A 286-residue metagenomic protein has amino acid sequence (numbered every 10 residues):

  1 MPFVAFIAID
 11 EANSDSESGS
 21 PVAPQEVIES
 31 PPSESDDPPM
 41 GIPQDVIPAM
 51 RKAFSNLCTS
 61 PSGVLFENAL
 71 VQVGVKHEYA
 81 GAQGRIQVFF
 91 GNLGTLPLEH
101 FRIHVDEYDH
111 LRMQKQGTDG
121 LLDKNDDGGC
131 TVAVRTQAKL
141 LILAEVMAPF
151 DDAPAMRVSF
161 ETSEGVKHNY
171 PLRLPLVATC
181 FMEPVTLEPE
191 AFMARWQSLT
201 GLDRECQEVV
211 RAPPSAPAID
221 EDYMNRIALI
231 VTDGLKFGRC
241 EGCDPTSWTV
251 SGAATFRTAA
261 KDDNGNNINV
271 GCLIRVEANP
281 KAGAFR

Functional and structural regions predicted by a protein language model:
V4-R286: A structural signal for beta-rich interaction modules in eukaryotic proteins
